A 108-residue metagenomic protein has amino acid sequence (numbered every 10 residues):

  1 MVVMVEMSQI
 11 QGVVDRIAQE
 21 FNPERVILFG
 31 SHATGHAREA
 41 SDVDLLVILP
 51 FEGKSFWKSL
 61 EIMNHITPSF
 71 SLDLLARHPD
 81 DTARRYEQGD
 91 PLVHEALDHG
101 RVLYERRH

Functional and structural regions predicted by a protein language model:
M1-R25, T34-E39, L49-H108: Catalytic core of pol beta-like nucleotidyltransferases
F29-S31: Glycine-rich beta-strand-to-loop/alpha-helix junction loops that act as flexible
